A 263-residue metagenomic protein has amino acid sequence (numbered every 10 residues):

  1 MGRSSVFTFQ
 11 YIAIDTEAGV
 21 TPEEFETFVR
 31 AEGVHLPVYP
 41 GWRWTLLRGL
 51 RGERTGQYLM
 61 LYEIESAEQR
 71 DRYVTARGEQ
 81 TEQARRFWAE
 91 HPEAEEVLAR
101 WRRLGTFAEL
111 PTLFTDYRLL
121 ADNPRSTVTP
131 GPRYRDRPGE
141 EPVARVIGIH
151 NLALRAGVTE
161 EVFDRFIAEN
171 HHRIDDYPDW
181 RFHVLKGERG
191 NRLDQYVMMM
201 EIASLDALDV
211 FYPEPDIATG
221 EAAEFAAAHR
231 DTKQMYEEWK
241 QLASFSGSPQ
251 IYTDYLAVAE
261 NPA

Functional and structural regions predicted by a protein language model:
M1-F7, G52-R54, E140-V146, G190-R192: Short, flexible turn/loop "capping" segments at secondary-structure junctions
M1-G2, L47-G49, R133-E140, V184-E188: Short beta-strand/turn micro-motifs at beta-sheet edges
S5-D15, R145-A153: Active-site-flanking beta-strand signature of metal-NTP-handling nucleotidyl enzymes and homologous cyclase-like
A13-D15, L61-E63, A153, M199-E201: Short hydrophobic/aromatic beta-strand micro-patches that form the beta-sheet surface supporting nucleotide- or nucleic
I14-E26, A153-D164: Short, surface-exposed ligand-recognition loops at beta-strand->loop->(often short) alpha-helix junctions that present
T27, V34-T45, E53-R54, E63-A121 (+3 more regions): An amphipathic, aromatic/His-enriched active-site/gating alpha helix that lines ligand/cofactor pockets
G105-V146, N151: Surface-exposed beta-loop interaction hotspot
